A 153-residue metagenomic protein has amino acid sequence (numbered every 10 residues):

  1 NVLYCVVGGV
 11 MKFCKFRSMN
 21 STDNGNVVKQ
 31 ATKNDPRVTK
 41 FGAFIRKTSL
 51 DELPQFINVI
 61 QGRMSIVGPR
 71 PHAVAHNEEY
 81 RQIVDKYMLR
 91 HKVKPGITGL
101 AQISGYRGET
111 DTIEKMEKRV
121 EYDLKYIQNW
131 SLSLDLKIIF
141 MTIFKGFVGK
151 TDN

Functional and structural regions predicted by a protein language model:
N1-N153: Conserved small/aromatic sequence motifs within transmembrane helices
